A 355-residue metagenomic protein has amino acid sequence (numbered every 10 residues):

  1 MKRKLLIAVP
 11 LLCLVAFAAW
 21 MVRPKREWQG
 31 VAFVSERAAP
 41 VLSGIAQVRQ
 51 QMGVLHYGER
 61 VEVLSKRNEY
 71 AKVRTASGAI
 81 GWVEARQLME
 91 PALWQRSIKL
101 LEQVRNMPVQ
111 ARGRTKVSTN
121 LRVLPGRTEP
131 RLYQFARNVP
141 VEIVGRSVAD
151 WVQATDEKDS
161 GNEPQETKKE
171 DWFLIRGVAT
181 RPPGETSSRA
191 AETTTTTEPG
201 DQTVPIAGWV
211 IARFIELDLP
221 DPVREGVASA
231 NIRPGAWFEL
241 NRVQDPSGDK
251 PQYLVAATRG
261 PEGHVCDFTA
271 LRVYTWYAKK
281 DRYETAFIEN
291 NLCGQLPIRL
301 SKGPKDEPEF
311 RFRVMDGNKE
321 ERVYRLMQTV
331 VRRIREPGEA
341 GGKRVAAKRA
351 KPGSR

Functional and structural regions predicted by a protein language model:
K2-L5, A16-E36, R60-E62, R74-G113 (+3 more regions): Boundary regions of SH3-family modules and the immediately adjacent low-complexity/disordered segments in eukaryotic
L6-L12: Sec-dependent N-terminal signal peptides
P40-G44, R112-K116, N120-L124, V144-G145 (+1 more regions): Core beta-strand residues in small-molecule sensory/regulatory alpha/beta domains
S43-K66, V123-R146, V152-Q153: SH3/SH3-like (including bacterial SH3b) beta-barrel domains that bind proline-rich motifs or cell-wall ligands
R67-A71, A79-I80, D150: Primarily extracytoplasmic ectodomains and periplasmic/lumenal surface modules that are beta-strand-rich
K99-R131, A136-R137: Surface-exposed, polar helix/loop patches in the mature regions of secreted/periplasmic/lumenal proteins that form
S247-D249, R299-D306: Blade-terminus and WD-like Trp-Asp/Gly-His loop motifs, strongest in beta-propeller folds
K250-H264, D306-G317: Short beta-strand elements that form the blades of beta-propeller/WD-repeat-like and other beta-sheet-rich scaffold
